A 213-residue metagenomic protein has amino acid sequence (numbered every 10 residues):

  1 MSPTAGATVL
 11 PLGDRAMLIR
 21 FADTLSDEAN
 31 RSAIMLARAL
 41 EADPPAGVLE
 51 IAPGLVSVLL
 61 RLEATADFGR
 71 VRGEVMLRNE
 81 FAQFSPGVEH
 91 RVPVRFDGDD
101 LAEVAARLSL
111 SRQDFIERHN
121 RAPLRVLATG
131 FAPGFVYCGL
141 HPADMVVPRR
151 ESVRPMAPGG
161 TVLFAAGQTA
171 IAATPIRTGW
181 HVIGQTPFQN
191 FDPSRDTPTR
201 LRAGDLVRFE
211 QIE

Functional and structural regions predicted by a protein language model:
M1-E213: Glycine-rich active-site loops that engage anionic ligands at enzyme catalytic sites
